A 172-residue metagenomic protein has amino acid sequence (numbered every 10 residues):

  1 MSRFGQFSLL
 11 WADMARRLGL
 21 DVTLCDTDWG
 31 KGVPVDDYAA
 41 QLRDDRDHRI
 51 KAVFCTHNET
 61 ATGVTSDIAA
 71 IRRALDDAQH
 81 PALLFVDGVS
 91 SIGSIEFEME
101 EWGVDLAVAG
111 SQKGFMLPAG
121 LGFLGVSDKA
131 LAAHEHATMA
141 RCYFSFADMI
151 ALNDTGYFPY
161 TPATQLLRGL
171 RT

Functional and structural regions predicted by a protein language model:
M1, L24-C25, F54-C55, L84-G88 (+2 more regions): General beta-strand structural signal in soluble alpha/beta enzymes
M1-R49: PLP-dependent aminotransferase-like
A12, A39, A69-R72, L167-R171: Predominant activation on well-ordered alpha-helical scaffold segments within soluble catalytic domains
W29-G32, E59-G63, I92, F115 (+1 more regions): Short, small-residue-enriched loops and turns at beta-alpha junctions that line or gate enzyme active sites
V33-S91: Active-site phosphate-binding strand-loop segment of PLP-dependent enzymes
E100-Q112: Conserved active-site segment immediately N-terminal to the catalytic lysine that forms the internal aldimine
Q112-T172: Active-site C-terminal subdomain of aminotransferase-like
